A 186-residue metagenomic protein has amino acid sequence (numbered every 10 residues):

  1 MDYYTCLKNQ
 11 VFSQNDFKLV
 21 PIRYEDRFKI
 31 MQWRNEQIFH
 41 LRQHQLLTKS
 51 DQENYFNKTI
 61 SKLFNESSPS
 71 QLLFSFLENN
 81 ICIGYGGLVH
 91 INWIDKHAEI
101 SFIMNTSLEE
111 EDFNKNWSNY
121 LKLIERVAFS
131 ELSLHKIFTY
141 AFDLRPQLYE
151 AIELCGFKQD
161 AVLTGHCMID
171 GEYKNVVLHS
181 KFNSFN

Functional and structural regions predicted by a protein language model:
M1-I22, D26-R27, N79-N186: Acyl-donor (CoA/ACP) binding surface of acyl/acetyltransferases
I30-R34, Q52, F56, I100 (+1 more regions): Hydrophobic alpha-helical core bundles mediating ligand binding, dimerization, or RNAP-core interactions
Q37-I38, L132: Structural motif
I38-I60: Conserved GNAT-fold acetyl-CoA-binding loop/helix
L47-D51, L72, L144: Short, conserved alpha-helical segments within structured domains
K58, K62, R126-V127: A generic secondary-structure signal
N65-Y85: Conserved beta-hairpin
